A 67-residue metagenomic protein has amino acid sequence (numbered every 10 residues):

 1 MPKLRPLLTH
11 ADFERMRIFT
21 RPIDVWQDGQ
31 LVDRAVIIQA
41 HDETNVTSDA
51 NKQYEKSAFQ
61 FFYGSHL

Functional and structural regions predicted by a protein language model:
M1-V32, K52-L67: Short glycine-rich, low-complexity segments
V36-I38: Conserved hydrophobic positions within beta-strands
H41-V46: Short, conserved beta-turn/loop elements at beta-strand boundaries and strand-helix junctions
D49: Thr-Gly-centered strand-to-loop micro-motif
